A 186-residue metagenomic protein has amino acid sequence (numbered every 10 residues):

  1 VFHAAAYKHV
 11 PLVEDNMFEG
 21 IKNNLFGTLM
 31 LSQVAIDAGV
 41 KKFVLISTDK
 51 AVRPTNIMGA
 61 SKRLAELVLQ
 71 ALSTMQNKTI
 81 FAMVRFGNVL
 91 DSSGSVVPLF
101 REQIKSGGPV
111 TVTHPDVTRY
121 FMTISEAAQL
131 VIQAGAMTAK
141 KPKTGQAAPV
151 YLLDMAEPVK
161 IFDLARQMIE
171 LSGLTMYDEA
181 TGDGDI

Functional and structural regions predicted by a protein language model:
V1, K8, F100, A127: Conserved RecA-like P-loop NTPase ATPase core
V1-H3, L12, K22, V44-L45 (+4 more regions): Structured core elements
H3, Y7-E66, A71-S73: Conserved Rossmann-fold NAD(P)-dependent oxidoreductase catalytic core, especially the SDR/UDP-sugar
H9-L12, D37, A51-P54, L90-S93 (+2 more regions): Flexible loop/turn segments at secondary-structure boundaries
A35, A134-T138: Hydrophobic pocket-lining residues that define ligand/cofactor binding sites across diverse proteins
V68-T118, K143-V150: Conserved beta-loop-beta element that borders a ligand/cofactor-binding pocket
S92-L99, T113-A134, F162-Q167: Substrate-positioning beta->alpha
M137-I186: Mid/C-terminal beta-alpha module of Rossmann-like enzyme folds, strongest in SDR-family dehydrogenases/epimerases
